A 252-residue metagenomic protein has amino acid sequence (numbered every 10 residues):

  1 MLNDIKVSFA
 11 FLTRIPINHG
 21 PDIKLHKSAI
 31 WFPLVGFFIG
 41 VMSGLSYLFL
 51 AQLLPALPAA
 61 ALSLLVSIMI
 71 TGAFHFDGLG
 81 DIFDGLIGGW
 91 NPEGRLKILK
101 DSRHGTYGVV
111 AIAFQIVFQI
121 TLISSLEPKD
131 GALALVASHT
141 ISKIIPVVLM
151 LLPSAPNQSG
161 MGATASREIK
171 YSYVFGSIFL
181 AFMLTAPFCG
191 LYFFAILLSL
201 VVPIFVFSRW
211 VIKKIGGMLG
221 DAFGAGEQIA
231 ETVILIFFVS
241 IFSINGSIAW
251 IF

Functional and structural regions predicted by a protein language model:
M1-G72, W90, D101-H104, G108-F252: Hydrophobic alpha-helical transmembrane segments
F74-G78: Juxtamembrane transmembrane-helix boundary signature
G85, R95-L99: Cytosol/matrix-facing amphipathic helices and coiled-coil assembly/linker segments of eukaryotic membrane proteins
